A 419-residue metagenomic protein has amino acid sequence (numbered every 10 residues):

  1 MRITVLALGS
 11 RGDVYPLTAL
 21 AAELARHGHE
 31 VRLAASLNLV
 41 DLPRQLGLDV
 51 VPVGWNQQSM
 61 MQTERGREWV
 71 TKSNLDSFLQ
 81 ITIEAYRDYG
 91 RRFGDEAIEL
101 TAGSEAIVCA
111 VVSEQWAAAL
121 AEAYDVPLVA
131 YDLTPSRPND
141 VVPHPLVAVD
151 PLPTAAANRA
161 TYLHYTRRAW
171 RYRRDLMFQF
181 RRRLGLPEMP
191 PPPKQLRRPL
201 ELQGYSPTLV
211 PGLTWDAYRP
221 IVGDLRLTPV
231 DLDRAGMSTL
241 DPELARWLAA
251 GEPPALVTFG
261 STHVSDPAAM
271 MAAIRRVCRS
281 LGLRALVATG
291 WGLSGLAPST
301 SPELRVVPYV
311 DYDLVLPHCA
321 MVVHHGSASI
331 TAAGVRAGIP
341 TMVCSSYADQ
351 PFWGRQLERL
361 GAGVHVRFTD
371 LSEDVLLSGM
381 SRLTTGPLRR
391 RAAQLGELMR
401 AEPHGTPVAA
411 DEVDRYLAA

Functional and structural regions predicted by a protein language model:
M1-R11, Y15-A34, N38-D49, R159-R171 (+5 more regions): Nucleotide-activated sugar donor-binding and catalytic core shared by glycosyltransferases and related lipid-linked
A34-S36, V53-N56, A110, Y131-D132 (+5 more regions): Generic beta-sheet signal
L39-L46, A118-A123, V141, L209-Y218 (+2 more regions): Short loop/helix-cap segments at secondary-structure boundaries that form the rim of catalytic
V40-D41, Q57-M61, A130, T134-V141 (+1 more regions): Short gly/pro/ser/thr-enriched loop/turn and capping motifs at secondary-structure boundaries
D49, V53-E105: Phosphate/nucleotide-donor binding subsite
K72-A85, A156-R168, L395: Short glycine/proline- and acidic residue-enriched helix-loop micro-motifs that form flexible lids or anion-recognition
D88-R159, P207-L209: Conserved nucleotide-sugar donor-interacting segment of glycosyltransferase catalytic cores, predominantly GT-B
Y205-M321: Donor-nucleotide binding loops and adjacent catalytic segments primarily of GT-B fold Leloir glycosyltransferases
